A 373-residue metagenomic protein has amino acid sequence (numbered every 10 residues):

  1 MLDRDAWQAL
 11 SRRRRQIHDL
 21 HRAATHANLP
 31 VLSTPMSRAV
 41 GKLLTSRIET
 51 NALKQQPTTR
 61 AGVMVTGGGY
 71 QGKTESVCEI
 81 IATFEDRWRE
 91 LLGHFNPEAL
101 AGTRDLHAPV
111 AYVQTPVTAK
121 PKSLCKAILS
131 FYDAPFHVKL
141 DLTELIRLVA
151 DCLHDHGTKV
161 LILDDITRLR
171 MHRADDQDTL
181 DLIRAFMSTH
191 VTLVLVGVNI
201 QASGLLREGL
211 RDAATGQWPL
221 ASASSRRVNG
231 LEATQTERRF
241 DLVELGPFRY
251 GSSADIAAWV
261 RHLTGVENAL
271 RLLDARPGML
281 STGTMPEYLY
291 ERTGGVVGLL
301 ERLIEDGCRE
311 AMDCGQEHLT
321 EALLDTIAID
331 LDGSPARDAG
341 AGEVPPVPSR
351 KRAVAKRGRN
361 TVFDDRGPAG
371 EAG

Functional and structural regions predicted by a protein language model:
M1-A9, T234-E237, R249-G373: C-terminal alpha-helical "lid" subdomain
M1-V63, G68: Walker A/P-loop-proximal flanking segment of P-loop NTPase domains
L2-L20, P57, N96-A108, A119-A127 (+4 more regions): Mid-core helix/loop region of P-loop NTP-binding domains shared across ATPases and GTPases
G69, V117: The conserved Walker
K73: Conserved lysine of the Walker
S76, I80: Hydrophobic positions on the alpha1 helix immediately C-terminal to the Walker A/P-loop
T83-N96, A134-H137: Post-Walker A helix-loop "phosphate-sensing" segment adjacent to the P-loop in P-loop NTPases
R168-H172, T179-L280, T284: The catalytic "switch" region of P-loop NTPases
